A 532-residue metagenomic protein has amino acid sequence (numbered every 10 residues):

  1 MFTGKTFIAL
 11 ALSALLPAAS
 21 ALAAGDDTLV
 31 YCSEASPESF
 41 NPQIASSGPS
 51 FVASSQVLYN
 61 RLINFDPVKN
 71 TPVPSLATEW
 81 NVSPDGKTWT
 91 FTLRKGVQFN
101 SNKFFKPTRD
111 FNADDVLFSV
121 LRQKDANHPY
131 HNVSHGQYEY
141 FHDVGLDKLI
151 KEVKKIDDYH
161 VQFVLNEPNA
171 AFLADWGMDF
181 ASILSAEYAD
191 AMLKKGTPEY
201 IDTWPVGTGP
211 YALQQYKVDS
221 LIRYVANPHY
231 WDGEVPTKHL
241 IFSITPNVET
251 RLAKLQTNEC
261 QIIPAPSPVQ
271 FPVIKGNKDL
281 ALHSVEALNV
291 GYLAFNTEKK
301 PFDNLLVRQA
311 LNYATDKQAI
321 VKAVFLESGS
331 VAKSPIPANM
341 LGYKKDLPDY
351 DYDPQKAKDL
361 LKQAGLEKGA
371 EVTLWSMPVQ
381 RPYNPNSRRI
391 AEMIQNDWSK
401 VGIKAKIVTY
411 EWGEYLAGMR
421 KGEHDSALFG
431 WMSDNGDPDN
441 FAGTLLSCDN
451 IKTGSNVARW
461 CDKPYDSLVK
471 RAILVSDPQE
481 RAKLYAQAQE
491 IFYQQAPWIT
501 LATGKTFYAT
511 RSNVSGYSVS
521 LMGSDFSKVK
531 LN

Functional and structural regions predicted by a protein language model:
D26-L29, A53, A170, K217 (+5 more regions): Detector for C-terminal structural segments
C32-P84, L121, H128, V206-T208: N-terminal lobe/hinge region of extracytoplasmic solute-binding protein
A35-V52, L76-A77, K103-P107, F172-S182 (+3 more regions): A structural "hinge/loop" feature
T78-P129, Q162, K254, P301: Aromatic- and charge-enriched surface segment that lines or borders ligand/interaction sites
T92, K124-D125, P129-A189: Surface-exposed binding/hinge segments that line and control ligand-binding clefts or catalytic entry sites
E199-D202, N227-V273, S284, A391: Ligand-site clamp/hinge motif
Y211, V331-A364, R381-R389: Structural transition elements
V225-P228, V285-A310, A314: A bilobed periplasmic-binding-protein/Venus flytrap-type ligand-binding module shared by bacterial periplasmic
